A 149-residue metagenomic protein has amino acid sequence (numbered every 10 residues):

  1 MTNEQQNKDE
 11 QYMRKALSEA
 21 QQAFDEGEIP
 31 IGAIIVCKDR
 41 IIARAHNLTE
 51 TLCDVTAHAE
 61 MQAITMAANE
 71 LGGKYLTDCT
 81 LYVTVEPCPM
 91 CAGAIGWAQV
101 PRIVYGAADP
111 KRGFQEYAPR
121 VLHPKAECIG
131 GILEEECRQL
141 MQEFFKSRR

Functional and structural regions predicted by a protein language model:
M1-D25, P87-R149: Zinc-dependent deaminase
A16, A20-A23, A33, A43 (+2 more regions): Small-residue (primarily alanine) positions within well-ordered alpha-helices, especially packing/interaction faces
G27-I31, T77: Short, basic and Ser/Thr-rich N-terminal targeting/leader segments
I31-D39: Short beta-strand scaffold segments in enzyme catalytic cores
I42-T49, K125: Short beta->alpha transition motifs characteristic of CBS
T49, V83, A107: Residues that line or immediately flank small-molecule/substrate-binding pockets and catalytic motifs
T51-M61: A short, polar/charged loop-to-alpha-helix boundary motif
G73-V85: Immediate flanking context of iron-sulfur cluster ligation sites
